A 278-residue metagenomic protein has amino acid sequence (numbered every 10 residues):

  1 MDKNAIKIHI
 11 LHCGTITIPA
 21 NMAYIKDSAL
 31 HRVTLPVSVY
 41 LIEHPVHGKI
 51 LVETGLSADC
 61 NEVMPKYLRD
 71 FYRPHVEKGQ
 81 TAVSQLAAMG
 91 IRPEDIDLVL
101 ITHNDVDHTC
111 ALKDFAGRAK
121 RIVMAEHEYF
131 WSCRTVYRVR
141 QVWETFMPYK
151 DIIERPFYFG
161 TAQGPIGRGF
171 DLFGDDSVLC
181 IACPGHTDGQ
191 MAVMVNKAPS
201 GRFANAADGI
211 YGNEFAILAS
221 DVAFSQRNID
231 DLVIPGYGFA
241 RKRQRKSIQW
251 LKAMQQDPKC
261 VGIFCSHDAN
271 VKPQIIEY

Functional and structural regions predicted by a protein language model:
K7-C13, L51-E53, V178-P184, I217-S220: Active-site-proximal beta-strand elements of phosphoester/diester hydrolases
C13, T54-L56, N104, H127-E128 (+3 more regions): Active-site metal-binding loops of divalent metal-dependent hydrolases
T15-S84, A192-D221: Conserved beta-strand hairpin/beta-sheet module of binuclear metal-dependent hydrolase folds, prominently
T17, A58-C60, F130, F224-Q226 (+1 more regions): Feature marks short, surface-exposed loop/turn motifs that line or immediately flank catalytic pockets and channel
K66-M124: Active-site metal-binding motif and surrounding structural segment of the metallo-beta-lactamase
D70-Q85, M194-Y278: Cap/insert and terminal regions of metallo-dependent hydrolase folds
P74-D95, A125-I181, R241-C260: Metallo-beta-lactamase
D114-A119, F146-M147, Y211: Short, conserved loop/helix-junction motifs that constitute active-site signature segments in enzyme catalytic cores
